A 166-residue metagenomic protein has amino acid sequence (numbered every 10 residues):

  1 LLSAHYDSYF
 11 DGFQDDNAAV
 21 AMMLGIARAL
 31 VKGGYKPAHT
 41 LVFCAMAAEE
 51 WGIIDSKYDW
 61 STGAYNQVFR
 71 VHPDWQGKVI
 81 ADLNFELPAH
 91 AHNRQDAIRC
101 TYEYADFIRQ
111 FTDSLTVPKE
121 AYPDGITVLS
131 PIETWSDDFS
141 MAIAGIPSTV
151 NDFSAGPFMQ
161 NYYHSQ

Functional and structural regions predicted by a protein language model:
L2-I54: Alpha-helical metal-binding/catalytic segments enriched in His/Glu/Asp
H5-S8, D138, Y163-H164: Histidine-centered active-site/metal-ligand motif
D15-N17, D96-A97, Q160-Q166: Composition- and surface-driven signal marking solvent-exposed, interaction-prone regions in large proteins
R28, K32, A155-Q166: His/Asp/Glu-rich mid-to-C-terminal helical/loop segments that flank catalytic regions of hydrolases
M46-Q160: Metal-dependent peptidase/peptidase-like ectodomains
